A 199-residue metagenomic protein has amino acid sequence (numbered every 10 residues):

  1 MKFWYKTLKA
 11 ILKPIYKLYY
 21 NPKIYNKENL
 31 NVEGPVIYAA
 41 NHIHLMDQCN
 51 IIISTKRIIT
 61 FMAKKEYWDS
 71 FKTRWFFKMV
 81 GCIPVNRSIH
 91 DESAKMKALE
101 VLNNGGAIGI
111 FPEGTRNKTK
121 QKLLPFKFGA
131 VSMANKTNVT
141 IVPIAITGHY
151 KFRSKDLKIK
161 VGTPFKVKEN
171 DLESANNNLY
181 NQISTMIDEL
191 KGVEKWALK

Functional and structural regions predicted by a protein language model:
M1-N21, K199: N-terminal membrane-anchoring alpha-helices
I11-L12, M79-V85, T115-K118: Short, basic, glycine/proline-bearing loop/turn elements
K17, L30-I89: Catalytic core of membrane glycerolipid acyltransferases/transacylases, capturing the structured, soluble-facing
Y20, I59, L157-I159: Small-molecule pocket liners
I24, S70, E92-K95: Structural motif corresponding to alpha-helix initiation and N-cap regions
I24-Y25, I83-N86, V167: Short acidic-hydrophobic, aromatic-tinged amphipathic segments that line or gate anion-handling sites
W75-F76, V80-G109: Helix-adjacent hinge/juxtasegments
K95-K199: Non-catalytic C-terminal accessory region of glycerolipid acyltransferases and related lyso-lipid remodeling enzymes
